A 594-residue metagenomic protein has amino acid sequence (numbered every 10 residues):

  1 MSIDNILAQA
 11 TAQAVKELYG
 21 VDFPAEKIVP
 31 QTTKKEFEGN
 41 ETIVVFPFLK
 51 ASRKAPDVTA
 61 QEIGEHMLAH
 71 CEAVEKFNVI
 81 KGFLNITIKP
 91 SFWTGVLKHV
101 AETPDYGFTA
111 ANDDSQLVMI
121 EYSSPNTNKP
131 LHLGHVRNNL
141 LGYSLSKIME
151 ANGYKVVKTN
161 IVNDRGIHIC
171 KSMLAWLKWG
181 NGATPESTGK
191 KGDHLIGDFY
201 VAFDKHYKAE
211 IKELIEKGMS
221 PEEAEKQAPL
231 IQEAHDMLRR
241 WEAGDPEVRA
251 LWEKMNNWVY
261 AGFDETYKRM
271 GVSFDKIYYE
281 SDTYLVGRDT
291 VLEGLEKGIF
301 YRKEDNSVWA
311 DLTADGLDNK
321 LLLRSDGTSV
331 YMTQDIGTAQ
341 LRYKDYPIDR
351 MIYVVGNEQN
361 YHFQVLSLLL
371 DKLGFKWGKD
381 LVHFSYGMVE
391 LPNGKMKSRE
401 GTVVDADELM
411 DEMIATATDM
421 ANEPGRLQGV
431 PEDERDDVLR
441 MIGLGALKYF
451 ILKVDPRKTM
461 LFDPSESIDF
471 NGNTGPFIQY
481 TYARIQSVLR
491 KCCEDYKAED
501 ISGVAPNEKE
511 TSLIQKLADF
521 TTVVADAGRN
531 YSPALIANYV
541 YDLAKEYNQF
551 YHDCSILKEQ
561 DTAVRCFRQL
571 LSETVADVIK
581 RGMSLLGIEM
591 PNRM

Functional and structural regions predicted by a protein language model:
M1-T94, Y106, N112-M594: Non-catalytic interaction-recognition regions
G95-V100: Short, charged, solvent-exposed linker or helix-capping segments at domain edges/interfaces that act as flexible hinges
